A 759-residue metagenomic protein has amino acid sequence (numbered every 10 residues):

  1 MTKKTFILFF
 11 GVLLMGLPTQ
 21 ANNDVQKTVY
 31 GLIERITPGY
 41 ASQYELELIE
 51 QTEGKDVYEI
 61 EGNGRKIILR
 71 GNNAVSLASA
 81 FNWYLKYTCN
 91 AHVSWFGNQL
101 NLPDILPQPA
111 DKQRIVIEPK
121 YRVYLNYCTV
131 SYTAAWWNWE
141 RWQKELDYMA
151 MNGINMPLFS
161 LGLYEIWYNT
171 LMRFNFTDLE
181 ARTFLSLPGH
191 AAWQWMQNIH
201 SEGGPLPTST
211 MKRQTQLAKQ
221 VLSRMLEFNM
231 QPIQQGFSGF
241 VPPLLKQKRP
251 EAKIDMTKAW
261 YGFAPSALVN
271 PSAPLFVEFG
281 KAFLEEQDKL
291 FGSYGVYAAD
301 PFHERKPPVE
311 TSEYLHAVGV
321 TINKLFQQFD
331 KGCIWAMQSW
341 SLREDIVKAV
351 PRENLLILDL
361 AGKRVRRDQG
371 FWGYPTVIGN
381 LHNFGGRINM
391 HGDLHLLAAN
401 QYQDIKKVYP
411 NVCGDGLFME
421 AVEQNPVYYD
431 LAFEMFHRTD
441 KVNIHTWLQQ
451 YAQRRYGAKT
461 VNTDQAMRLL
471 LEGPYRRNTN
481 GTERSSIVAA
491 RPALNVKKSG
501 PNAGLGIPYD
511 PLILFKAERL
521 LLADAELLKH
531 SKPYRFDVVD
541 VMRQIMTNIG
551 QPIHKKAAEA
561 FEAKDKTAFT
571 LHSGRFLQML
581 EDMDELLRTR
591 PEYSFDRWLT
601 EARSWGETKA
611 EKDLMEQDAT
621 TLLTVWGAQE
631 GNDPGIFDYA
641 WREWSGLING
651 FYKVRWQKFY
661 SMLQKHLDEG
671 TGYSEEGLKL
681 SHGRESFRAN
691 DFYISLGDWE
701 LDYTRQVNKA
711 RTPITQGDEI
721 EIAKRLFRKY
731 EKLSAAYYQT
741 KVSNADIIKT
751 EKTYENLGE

Functional and structural regions predicted by a protein language model:
M1-I7: Bacterial N-terminal signal peptides that target proteins for export
I7-G16: Bacterial N-terminal signal peptides
A21-P119: Contiguous, structured surface segment used for ligand recognition
A41, H92-V93, N98-L106, L125-T129 (+11 more regions): Catalytic-core regions of glycoside hydrolase
P119-N138, M149: Active-site-adjacent substrate/metal-binding segments within catalytic domains of carbohydrate-active enzymes
A503-K529, Y534, V539-E562: C-terminal substrate/ligand-recognition segments
I553, K564-N744: C-terminal amphipathic alpha-helical interaction region
I747-E759: Long, low-complexity, intrinsically disordered segments
